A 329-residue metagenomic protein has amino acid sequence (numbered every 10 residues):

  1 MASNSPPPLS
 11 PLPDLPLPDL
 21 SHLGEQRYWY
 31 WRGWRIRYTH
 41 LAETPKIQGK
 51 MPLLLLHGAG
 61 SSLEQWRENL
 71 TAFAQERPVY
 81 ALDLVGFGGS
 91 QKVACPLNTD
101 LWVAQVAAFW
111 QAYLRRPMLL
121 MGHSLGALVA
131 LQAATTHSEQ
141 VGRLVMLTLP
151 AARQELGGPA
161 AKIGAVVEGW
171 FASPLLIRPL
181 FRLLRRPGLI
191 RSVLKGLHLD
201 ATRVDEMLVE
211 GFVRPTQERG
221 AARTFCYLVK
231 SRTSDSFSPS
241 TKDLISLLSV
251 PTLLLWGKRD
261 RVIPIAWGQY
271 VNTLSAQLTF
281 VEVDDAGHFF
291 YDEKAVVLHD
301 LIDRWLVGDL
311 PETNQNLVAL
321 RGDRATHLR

Functional and structural regions predicted by a protein language model:
H22-W34, T39-P45, Y80-L125, A160 (+1 more regions): Active-site loop/oxyanion-hole signature of alpha/beta-hydrolase fold enzymes
I36, F181-S246: Conserved alpha/beta-hydrolase catalytic His-Asp/Glu region
T39-G89: Conserved HGGG/HGGXW glycine-rich cap/lid loop of the alpha/beta-hydrolase fold
R115-P159: Conserved hydrolase catalytic core segment
L208, T241, P264-N272: Short alpha-helix in the alpha/beta-hydrolase fold that links the catalytic acid
L248, L254-W256: Short beta-strand/loop motif that positions the catalytic acidic residue of the alpha/beta-hydrolase fold
R259-I263: Acidic catalytic loop of the alpha/beta-hydrolase fold
A276-R329: Catalytic active-site module of serine/aspartate enzymes centered on a nucleophile-bearing elbow/loop
